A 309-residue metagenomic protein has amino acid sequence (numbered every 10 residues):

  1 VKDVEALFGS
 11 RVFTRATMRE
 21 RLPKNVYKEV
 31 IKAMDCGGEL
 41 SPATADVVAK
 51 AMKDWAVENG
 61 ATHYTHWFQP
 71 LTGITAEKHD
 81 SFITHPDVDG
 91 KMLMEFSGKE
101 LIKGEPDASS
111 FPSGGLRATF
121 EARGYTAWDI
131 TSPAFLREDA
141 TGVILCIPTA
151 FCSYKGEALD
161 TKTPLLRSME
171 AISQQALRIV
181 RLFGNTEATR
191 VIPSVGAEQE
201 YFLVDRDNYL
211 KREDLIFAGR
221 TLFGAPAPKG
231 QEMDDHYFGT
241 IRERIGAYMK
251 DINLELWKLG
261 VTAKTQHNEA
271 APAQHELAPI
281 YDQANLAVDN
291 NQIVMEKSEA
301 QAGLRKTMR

Functional and structural regions predicted by a protein language model:
V1-R15, S41, G246-T262: N-terminal-biased segments
D3-S97, I102-E121: Histidine/acidic residue-rich metal-binding segments in metalloenzymes
R123-R309: Glycine-rich, acidic/polar active-site loops that bind/position phosphate-bearing ligands
